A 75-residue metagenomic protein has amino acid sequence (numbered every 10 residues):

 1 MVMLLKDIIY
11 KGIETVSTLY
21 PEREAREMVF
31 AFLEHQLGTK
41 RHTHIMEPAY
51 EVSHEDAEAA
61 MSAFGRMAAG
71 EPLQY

Functional and structural regions predicted by a protein language model:
M1-R26: Non-catalytic nucleic-acid substrate-recognition regions in nucleic-acid-modifying enzymes
V2, V16, V29, I45 (+1 more regions): Extended aliphatic helical segments
V2-D7, F30-E34, G38: Membrane-targeting and insertion segments and their boundary/processing signals
Y10, R26, F30-E34, M61: Short amphipathic alpha-helical segments
L33-Y75: Conserved AdoMet
